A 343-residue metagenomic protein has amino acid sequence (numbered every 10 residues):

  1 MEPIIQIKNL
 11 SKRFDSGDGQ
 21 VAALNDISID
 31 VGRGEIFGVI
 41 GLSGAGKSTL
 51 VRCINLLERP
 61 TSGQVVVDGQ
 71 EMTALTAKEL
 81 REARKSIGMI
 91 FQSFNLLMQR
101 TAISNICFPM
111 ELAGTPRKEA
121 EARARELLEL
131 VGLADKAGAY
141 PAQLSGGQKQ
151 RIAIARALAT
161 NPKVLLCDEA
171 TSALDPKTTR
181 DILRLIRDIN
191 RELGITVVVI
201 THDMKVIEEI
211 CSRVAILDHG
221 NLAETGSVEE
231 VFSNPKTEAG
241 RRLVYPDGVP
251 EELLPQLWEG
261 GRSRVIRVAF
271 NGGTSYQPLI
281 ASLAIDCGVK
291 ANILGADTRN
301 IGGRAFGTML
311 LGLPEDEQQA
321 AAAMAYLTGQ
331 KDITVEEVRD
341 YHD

Functional and structural regions predicted by a protein language model:
S16-V21, M72-G88, L112, R117-K118 (+1 more regions): ABC ATPase NBD coupling module
N55: Helix-to-loop junction immediately C-terminal to a conserved catalytic motif
Q70-E71, C107, E111, K118-D135: Conserved ABC ATPase "signature" region
R100-C107: Short coil-to-helix segment of the ABC ATPase nucleotide-binding domain corresponding to the Q-loop/switch region
A139-A142, T160, C167: Conserved signature/switch motifs of ABC ATPase nucleotide-binding domains
I207-E209: A short, surface-exposed alpha-helical micro-motif characterized by mixed small hydrophobic and charged/polar residues
T225-G226, N234: ABC ATPase "signature
